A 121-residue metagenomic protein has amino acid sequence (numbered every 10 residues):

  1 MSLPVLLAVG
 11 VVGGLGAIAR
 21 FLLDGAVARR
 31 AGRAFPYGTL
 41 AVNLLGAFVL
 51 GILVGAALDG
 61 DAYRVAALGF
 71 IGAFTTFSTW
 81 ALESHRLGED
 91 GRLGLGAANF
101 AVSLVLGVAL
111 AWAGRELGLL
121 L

Functional and structural regions predicted by a protein language model:
M1-L121: Membrane-interface helix-loop junctions in multi-pass transporters/channels
